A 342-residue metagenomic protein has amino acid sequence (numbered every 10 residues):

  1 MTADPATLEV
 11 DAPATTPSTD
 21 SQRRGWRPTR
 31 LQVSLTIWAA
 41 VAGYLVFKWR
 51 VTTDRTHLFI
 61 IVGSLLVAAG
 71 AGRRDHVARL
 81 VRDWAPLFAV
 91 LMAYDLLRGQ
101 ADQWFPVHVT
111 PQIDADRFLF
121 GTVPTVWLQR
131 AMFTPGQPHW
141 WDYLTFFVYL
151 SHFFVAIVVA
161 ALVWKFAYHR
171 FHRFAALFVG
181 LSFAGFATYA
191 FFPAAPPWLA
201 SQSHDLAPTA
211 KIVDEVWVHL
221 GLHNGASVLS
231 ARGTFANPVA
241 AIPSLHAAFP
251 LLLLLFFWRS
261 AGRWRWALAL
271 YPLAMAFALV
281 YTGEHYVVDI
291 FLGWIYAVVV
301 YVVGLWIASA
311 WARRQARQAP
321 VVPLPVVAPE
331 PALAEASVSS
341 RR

Functional and structural regions predicted by a protein language model:
M1-R24, R314-R342: Short, intrinsically disordered terminal tails adjacent to the first/last structured region
T2-I60, V77-V155: N-terminal transmembrane-helix/juxtamembrane module of multi-pass inner/ER membrane proteins
R24-G25, T52, A71-R82, V163-R173 (+1 more regions): Membrane-interface helix-boundary motifs at transmembrane edges
W38-K48, V90-L96, S182-A190, P272-Y281: Aromatic-anchored segments of alpha-helical transmembrane domains
R82-F88, A156-P193, P197-P208: Interfacial segments of alpha-helical transmembrane regions
V158-K165, A247-R265, I295-W306: Membrane-interfacial alpha-helical segments at the cytosolic side of multi-pass membrane proteins
T188-S260: Membrane-interfacial catalytic/cofactor-binding modules of polytopic membrane enzymes
P193-S201, A241, A274-V300: Interfacial helix-loop-helix junctions of multi-pass membrane proteins
